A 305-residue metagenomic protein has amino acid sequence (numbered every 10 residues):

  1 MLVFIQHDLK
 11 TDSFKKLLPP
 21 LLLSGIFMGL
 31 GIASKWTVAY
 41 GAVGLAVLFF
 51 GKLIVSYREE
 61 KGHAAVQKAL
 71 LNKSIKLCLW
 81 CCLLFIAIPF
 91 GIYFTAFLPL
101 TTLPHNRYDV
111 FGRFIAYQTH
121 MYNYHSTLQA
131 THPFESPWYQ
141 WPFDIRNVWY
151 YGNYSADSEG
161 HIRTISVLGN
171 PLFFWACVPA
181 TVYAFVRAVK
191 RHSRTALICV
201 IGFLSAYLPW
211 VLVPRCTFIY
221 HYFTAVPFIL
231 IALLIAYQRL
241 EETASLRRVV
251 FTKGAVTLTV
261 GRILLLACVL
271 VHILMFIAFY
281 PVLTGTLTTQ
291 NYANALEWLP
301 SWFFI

Functional and structural regions predicted by a protein language model:
M1-D12, P20-M28, L45-A46, F50-I54 (+1 more regions): Specific aromatic-rich, kink-prone transmembrane helix
S13-K16, Y57-L79, P179-V200: Membrane-interface helix-loop-helix junctions at transmembrane boundaries of multi-pass membrane enzymes, predominantly
K16-L23, V47, L53-Y57, A64 (+4 more regions): Transmembrane helical bundles and short interhelical boundary loops of multi-pass, membrane-embedded
L17-K35, Y207: Membrane-interface alpha helices of multi-pass inner-membrane proteins
L17-P20, N170-P171, V189-G202, V260-L266: Membrane-interfacial loop-to-transmembrane alpha-helix junctions, especially the N-terminal start
G31, Y40, T217-R239: Hydrophobic/aromatic-rich transmembrane helices and adjacent perimembrane loops
G41, V211-F223, V282-L287: Membrane-interface catalytic loops of GT-C/OST-like multi-pass glycosylation enzymes that act
Y154-D157, R163-H192: Hydrophobic, aromatic-rich transmembrane alpha-helices and their immediate juxtamembrane boundary segments
